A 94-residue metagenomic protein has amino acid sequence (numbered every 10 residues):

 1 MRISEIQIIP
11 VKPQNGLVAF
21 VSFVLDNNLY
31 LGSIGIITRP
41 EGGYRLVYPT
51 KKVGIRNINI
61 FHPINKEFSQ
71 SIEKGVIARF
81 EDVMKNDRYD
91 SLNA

Functional and structural regions predicted by a protein language model:
M1-A94: Single-stranded nucleic acid-binding surfaces, predominantly the OB-fold ssDNA-binding core
